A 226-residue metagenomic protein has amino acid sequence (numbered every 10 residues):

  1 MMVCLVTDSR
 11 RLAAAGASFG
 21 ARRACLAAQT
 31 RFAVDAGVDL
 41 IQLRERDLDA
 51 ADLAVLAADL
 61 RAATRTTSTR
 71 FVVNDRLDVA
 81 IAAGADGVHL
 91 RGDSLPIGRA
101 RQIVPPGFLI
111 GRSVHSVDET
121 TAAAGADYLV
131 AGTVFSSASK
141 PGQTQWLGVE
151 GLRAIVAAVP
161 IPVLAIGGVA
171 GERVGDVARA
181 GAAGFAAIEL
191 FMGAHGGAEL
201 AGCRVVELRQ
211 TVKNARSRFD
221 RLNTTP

Functional and structural regions predicted by a protein language model:
M1-L90, S94, Q102-D127, A154-V163 (+3 more regions): Conserved N-terminal beta1-alpha1 strand-loop-helix module at the mouth
L43, L109, A138, G142 (+1 more regions): Residue-level signal for pocket-adjacent positions within structured domains
L90-G98, T133-A158: Flexible, gly/pro- and Lys/Arg-enriched active-site loops
Y128, G132: Short beta-strand-loop elements within alpha/beta enzyme cores that line or abut nucleotide/cofactor pockets
V134, I166-V169, I188: Short, loop-centered acidic/histidine patches that primarily coordinate divalent metals
A183-E189: Acidic, Mg2+-coordinating phosphoryl-transfer loop and its flanking beta/alpha structural elements, shared across
